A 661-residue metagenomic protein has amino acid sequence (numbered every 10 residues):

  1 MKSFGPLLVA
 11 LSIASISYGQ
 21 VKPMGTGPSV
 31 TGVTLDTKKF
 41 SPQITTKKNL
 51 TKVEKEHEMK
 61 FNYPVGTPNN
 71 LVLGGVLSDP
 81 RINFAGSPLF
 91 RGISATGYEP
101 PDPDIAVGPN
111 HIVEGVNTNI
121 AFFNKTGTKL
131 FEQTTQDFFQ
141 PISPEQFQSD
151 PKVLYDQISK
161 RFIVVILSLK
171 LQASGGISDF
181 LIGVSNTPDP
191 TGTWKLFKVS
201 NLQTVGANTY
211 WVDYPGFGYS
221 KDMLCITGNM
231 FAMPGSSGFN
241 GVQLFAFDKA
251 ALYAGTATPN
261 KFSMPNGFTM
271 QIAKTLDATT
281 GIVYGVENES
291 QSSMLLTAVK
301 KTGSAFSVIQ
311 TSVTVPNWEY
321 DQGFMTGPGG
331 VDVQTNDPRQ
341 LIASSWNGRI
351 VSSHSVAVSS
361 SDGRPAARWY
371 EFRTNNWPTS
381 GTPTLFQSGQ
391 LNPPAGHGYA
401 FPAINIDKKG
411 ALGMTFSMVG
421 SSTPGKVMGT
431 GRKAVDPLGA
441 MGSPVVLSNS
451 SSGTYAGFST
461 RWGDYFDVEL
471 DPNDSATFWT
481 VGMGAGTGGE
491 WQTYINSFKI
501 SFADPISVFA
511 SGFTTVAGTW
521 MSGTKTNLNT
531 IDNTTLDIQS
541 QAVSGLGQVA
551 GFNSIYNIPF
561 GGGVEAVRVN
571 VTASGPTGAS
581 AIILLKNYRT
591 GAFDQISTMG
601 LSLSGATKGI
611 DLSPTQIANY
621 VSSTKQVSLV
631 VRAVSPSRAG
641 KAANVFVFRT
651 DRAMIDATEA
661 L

Functional and structural regions predicted by a protein language model:
Q20-A503: C-terminal PAP-associated
F123, S580-R589: Short, surface-exposed beta-strand/strand-loop-strand elements in extracellular ectodomains
Q172-S174, V358-D362, G420-T423, F560-G562 (+2 more regions): Extended, low-complexity, turn-rich repeat/linker tracts enriched in Gly/Pro/Ser/Thr and Asp/Glu that occur
M294-S304, P636-L661: Exposed low-complexity, polar/acidic, P/S/T/G-rich flexible segments that act as propeptides, protease-susceptible
A503-G523: Extracellular carbohydrate-recognition regions
T535-N553: Extracellular beta-rich ligand/substrate-recognition surface
V549, P559-R568: Extended extracellular/luminal ectodomain segments enriched in beta-structured repeat modules
L603-K641: Cysteine-clustered segments with highest specificity for TGF-beta superfamily mature ligands
